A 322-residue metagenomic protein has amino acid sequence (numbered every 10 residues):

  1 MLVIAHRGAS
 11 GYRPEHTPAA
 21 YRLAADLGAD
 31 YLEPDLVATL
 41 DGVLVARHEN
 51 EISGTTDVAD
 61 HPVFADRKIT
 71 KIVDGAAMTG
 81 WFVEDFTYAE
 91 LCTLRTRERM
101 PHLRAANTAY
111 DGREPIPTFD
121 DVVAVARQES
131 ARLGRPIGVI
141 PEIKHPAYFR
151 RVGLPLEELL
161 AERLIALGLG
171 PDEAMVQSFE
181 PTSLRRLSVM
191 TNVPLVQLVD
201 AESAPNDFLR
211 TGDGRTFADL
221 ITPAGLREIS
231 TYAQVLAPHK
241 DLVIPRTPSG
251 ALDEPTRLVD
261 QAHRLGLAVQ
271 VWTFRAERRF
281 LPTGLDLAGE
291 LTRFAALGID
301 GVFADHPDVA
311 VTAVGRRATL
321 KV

Functional and structural regions predicted by a protein language model:
M1-V322: Phosphate-group recognition and catalysis centered on beta-loop-alpha active-site segments
